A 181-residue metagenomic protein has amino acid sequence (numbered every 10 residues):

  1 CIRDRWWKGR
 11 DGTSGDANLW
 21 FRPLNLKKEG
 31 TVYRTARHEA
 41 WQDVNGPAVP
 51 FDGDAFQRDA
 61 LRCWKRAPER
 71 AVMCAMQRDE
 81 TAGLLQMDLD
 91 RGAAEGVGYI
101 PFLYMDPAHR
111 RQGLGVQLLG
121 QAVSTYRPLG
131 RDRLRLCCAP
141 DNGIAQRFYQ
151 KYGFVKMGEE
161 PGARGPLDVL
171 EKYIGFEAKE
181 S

Functional and structural regions predicted by a protein language model:
C1-R5: Conserved small/polar residues in nucleotide/adenosyl-binding loops
W6-W7, W20: Tryptophan (W) side chains
P23-A108, L119-Q121, T125, G162 (+1 more regions): Acetyl-CoA-dependent GNAT
R110, L136-Q146, G162-L167: Conserved beta-strand-loop-alpha-helix junction that forms the acyl-donor binding cleft
G113: Conserved G/P- and acidic residue-centered "switch" motifs that form tight phosphate/ATP-binding loops in soluble
Y126-C137: Conserved GNAT acetyl-CoA-binding A-motif
Y149, F154: Conserved active-site tyrosine of GNAT-family acetyltransferases
